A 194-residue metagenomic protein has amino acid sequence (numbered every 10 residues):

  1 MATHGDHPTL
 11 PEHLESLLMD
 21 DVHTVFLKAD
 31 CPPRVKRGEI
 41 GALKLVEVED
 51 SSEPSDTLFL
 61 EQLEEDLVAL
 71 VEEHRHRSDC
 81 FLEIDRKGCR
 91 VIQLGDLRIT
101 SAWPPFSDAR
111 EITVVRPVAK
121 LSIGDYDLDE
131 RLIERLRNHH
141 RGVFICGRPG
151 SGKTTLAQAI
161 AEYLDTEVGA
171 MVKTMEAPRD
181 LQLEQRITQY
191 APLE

Functional and structural regions predicted by a protein language model:
M1-G88, Q93-G95: N-terminal anchoring/assembly modules that precede and organize ATP-driven motor systems
T3-H4, K120-D125, Y190-E194: Short, flexible loop segments at the rims of nucleotide/cofactor-binding pockets, characterized by
L43-V48, A69-V143, T166-M171, E184-I187: P-loop NTP-binding catalytic core
C146-G147: The Walker A (P-loop) glycine that initiates the GxxxxGKT/S ATP-binding motif of P-loop NTPases
G150: Walker A (P-loop) phosphate-binding loop of P-loop NTPases
K153: Conserved lysine of the Walker
L156-I160: Hydrophobic positions on the alpha1 helix immediately C-terminal to the Walker A/P-loop
A161-E194: P-loop NTPase switch/communication element
